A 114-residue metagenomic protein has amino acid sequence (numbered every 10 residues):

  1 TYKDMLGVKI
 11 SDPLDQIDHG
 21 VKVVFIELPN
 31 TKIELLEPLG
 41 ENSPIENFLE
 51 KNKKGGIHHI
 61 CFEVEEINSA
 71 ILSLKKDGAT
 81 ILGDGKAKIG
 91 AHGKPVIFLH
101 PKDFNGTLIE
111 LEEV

Functional and structural regions predicted by a protein language model:
T1-K32, L72, K76-D84, I89-H92 (+1 more regions): Core segments of cupin and vicinal oxygen chelate
Y2, I26, I33-L36, I45 (+3 more regions): Short, structured motif recognition centered on aromatic/hydrophobic residues
V24-E27, N47-S73, I97: Vicinal oxygen chelate
P29-I33, G40-N42, I67: Short, charged/polar surface micro-motifs in flexible loops or helix N-caps
L36-G40, P44-E46, K86-G90, P95-I97: Intrinsic, low-complexity N-terminal interaction/targeting segments
I97-D103: Short, low-order "capping/linker" segments at domain edges
